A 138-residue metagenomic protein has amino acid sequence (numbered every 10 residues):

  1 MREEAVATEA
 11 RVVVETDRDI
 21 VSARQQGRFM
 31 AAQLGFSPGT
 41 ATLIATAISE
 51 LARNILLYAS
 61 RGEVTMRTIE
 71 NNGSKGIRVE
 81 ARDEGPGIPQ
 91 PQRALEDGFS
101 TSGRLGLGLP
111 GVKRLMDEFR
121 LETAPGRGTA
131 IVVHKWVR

Functional and structural regions predicted by a protein language model:
M1-R11, A52-R138: Conserved beta-strand-loop-beta-strand hairpin that lines the nucleotide-binding pocket of ATP/GTP-utilizing enzymes
M1-T46: Bergerat-fold GHKL ATPase/HATPase_c domain
